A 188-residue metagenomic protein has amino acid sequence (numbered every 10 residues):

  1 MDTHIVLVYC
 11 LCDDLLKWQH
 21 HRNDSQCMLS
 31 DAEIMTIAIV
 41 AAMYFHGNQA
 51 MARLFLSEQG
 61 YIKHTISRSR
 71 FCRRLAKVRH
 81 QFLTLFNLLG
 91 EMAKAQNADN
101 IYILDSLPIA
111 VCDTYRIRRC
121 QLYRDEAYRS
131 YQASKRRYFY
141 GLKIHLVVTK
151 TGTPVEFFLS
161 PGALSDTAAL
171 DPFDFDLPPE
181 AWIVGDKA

Functional and structural regions predicted by a protein language model:
M1-A188: Short alpha-helical elements
